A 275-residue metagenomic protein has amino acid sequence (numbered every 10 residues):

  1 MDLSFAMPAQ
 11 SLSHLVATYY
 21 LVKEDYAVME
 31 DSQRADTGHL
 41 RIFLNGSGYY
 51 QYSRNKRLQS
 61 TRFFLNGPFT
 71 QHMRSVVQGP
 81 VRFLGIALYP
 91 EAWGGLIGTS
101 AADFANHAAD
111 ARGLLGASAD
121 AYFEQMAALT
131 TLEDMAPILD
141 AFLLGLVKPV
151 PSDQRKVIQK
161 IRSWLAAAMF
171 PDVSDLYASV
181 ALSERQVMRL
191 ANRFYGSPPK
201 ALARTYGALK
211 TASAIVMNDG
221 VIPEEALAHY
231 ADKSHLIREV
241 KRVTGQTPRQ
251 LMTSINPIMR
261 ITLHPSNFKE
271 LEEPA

Functional and structural regions predicted by a protein language model:
M1-Q159, L165-S174, S179-E184, S197-P198 (+3 more regions): Alpha-helical bundle regulatory/interaction domains
V187, A208: Conserved hydrophobic/aromatic pocket- or pore-lining residues that grip, position, or stack substrates in active sites
A191-S197, V240-R249: A secondary-structure capping/hinge motif
